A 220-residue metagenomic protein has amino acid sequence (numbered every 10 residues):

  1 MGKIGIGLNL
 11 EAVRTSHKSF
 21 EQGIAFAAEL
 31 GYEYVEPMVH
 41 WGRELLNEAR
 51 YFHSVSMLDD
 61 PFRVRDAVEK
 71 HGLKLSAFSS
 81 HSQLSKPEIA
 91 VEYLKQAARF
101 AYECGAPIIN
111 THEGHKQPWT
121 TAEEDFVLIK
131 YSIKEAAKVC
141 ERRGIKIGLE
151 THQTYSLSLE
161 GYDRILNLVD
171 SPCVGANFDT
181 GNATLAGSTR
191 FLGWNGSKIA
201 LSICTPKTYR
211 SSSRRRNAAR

Functional and structural regions predicted by a protein language model:
M1-I108, E124, K134, S171-G175 (+2 more regions): N-terminal pre-domain/capping segments
G2-R14, K18, Q22, A28 (+3 more regions): Acidic/histidine-rich catalytic cores of soluble enzymes
E44, P118, S212-R216: Short acidic/His/Gly/Ser-rich catalytic and metal-binding motifs that mark active-site loops of diverse hydrolases
R50-Y51, V91-E92, T121-D125, E160-R164 (+2 more regions): Short amphipathic alpha-helical patches
S82-K86, K116-W119, Q153-S156, N182-L185: Short, small-residue-enriched loops and turns at beta-alpha junctions that line or gate enzyme active sites
E113-A122, G144, G148-T151: Active-site-proximal beta-alpha loop/turn segments in soluble metabolic enzymes
P118-I133: Active-site cleft segment of glycoside hydrolase catalytic domains centered on the general acid/base Glu
